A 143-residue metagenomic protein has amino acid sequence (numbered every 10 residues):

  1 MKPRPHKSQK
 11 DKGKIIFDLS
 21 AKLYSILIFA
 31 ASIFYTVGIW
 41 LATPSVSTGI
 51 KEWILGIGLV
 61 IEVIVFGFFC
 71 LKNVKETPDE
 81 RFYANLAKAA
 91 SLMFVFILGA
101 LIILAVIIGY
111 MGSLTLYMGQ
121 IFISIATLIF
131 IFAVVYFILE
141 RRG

Functional and structural regions predicted by a protein language model:
M1-S20: N-terminal juxtamembrane cytosolic/stromal segments of multi-pass membrane proteins
S20, F68, I125-G143: Alpha-helical transmembrane segments and their immediate juxtamembrane interface regions
S20-F29, F69, A89-L98: Select subsegments of transmembrane alpha-helices in polytopic membrane proteins, especially boundary-proximal
A31-Y35, E62, A100, L104 (+1 more regions): Alpha-helical transmembrane segments of multipass membrane proteins
T36-V46, V106-G112: Juxtamembrane "helix-exit" motif on the non-cytosolic side of transmembrane helices
S47-E62, I123-L128: Alpha-helical transmembrane segments
F68-N85: Membrane-helix interface/capping segments
A89-L114: C-terminal halves and exits of single transmembrane alpha-helices
